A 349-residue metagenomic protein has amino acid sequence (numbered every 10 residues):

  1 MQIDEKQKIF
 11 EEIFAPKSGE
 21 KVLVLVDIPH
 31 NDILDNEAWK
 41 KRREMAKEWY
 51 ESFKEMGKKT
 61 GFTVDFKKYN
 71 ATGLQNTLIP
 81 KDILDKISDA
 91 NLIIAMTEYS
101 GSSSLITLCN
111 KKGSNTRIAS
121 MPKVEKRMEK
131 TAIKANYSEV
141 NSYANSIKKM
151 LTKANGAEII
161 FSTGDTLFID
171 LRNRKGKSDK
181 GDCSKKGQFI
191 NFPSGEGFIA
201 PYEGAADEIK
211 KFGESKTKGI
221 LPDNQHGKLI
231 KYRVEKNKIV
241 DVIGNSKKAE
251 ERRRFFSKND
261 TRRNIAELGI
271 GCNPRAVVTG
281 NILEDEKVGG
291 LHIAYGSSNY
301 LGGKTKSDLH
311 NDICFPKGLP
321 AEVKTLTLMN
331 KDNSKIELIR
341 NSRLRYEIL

Functional and structural regions predicted by a protein language model:
M1-I220, Q225-G227, T327-L349: Active-site bordering "gate/hinge" segments that shape substrate access to catalytic or cofactor-binding pockets
G19, K218, L229, K236 (+3 more regions): Active-site lining segments that contact anionic ligands and/or coordinate catalytic metals
E158, F168, P222, K231-R233 (+3 more regions): Structured core elements
T163, S215, R262, D285-K287 (+1 more regions): A short, structural micro-pattern
K211-G213, D223-N224, K231-R233, K258-D260 (+1 more regions): Short, conserved, surface-exposed binding loops centered on an aromatic residue
K218-R254: Long, well-ordered mid-to-C-terminal structural blocks that present hydrophobic/aromatic surfaces
D241-K304: Dual-mode signal for accessory low-complexity, basic/Gly-rich regions
V278, E284-I348: Internal helix-turn-beta structural module
